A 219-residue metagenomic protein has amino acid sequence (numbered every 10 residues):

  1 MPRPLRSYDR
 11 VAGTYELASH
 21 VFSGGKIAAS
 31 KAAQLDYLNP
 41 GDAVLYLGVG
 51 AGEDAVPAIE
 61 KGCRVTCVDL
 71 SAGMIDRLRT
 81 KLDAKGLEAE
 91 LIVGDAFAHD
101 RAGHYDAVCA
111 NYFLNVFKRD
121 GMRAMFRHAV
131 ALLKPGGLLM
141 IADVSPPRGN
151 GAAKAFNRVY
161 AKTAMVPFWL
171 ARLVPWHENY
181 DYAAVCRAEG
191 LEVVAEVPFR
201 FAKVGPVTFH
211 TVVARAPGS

Functional and structural regions predicted by a protein language model:
M1-N39, E53: Conserved class I S-adenosyl-L-methionine
N39, F117-K118, L133-K134: Helix-to-beta-strand junctions that scaffold the AdoMet/dcAdoMet cofactor pocket in Class I SAM-dependent enzymes
L45-Y46, A51-A98: Class I SAM-dependent methyltransferase SAM/SAH-binding core
F97-V108: A short acidic, Gly/Pro-enriched loop at the edge of an enzyme's catalytic core that lines a small-molecule cofactor
A107-G121: A short SAM/SAH-binding and catalytic strip from SAM-dependent methyltransferases
R123-P135: A short glycine-rich, Lys/Arg-flanked "PGG" loop and its adjoining helix->strand segment in the class I
A142-E189, V193-P198: C-terminal alpha-helical "lid/dimerization" subdomain adjacent to the S-adenosyl-L-methionine
E189-L191, V197-S219: Core SAM-dependent methyltransferase catalytic element
